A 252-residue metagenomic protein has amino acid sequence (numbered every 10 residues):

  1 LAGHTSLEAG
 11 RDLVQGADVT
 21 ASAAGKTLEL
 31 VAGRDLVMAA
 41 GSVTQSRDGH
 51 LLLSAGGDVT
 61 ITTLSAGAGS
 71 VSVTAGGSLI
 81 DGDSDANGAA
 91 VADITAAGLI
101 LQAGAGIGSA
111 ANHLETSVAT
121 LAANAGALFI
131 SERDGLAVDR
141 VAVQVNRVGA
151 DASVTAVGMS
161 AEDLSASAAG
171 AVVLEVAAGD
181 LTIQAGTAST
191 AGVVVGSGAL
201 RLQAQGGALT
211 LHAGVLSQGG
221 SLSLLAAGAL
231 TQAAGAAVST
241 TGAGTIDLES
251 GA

Functional and structural regions predicted by a protein language model:
L1-A252: Extracellular lectin-like interaction modules
